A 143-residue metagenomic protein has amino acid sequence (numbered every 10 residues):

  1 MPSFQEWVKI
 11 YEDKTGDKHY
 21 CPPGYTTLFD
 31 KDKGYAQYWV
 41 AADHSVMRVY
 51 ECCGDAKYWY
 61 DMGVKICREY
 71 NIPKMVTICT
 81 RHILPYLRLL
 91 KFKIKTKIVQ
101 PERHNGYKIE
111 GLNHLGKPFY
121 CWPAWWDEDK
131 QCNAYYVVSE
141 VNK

Functional and structural regions predicted by a protein language model:
M1-K18: Short amphipathic alpha-helix that is part of the acyltransferase structural core
M1-P2, V141-K143: Short intrinsically disordered terminal tails
Y11, T26-D30, M75-C79: Short, hydrophobic beta-strand segments that form beta-sheet elements in well-ordered domains
T15-C21, Y25, M62-G63: Short secondary-structure capping micro-motifs at structural edges
P22-K57: Conserved donor-binding loop and adjoining core beta-sheet/short helix segment in diverse acyl/aminoacyl transferases
L28, V46-V49, I109-G111, A134-V141: Generic recognition of long tandem-repeat/solenoid scaffolds
D43-K91, V99-H104: Acyl-donor binding region in acyl/amide transferases
K93-Y135: Conserved catalytic-core motifs of GNAT/GCN5-like acyltransferases
